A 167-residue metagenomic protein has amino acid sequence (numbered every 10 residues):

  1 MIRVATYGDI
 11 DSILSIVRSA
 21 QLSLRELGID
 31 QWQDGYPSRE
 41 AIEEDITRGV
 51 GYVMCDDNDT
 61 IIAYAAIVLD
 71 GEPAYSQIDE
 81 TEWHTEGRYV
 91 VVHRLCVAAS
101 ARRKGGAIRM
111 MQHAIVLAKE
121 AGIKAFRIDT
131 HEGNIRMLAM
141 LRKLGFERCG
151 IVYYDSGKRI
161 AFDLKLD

Functional and structural regions predicted by a protein language model:
M1-S15: A short beta-loop-alpha structural element at the N-terminal edge of CoA-dependent acyl/N-acetyltransferase catalytic
Q21-A41: Conserved GNAT-fold acetyl-CoA-binding loop/helix
R48-A65: Conserved beta-hairpin
A66-C96, R102: Conserved acyl-donor/pantetheine-binding loop and adjacent beta-alpha core of acyl/acetyltransferases and related
H84, L144, I151-D167: C-terminal "cap" of GNAT-fold acetyltransferases
R94-V97, R103-V116, A139-K143: Conserved acetyl-CoA-binding loop-helix of GNAT-fold acetyltransferases
I108, E120, E132-G150: Conserved active-site alpha-helix within GNAT-family acetyltransferase domains
M111, A118-T130: Conserved GNAT acetyl-CoA-binding A-motif
